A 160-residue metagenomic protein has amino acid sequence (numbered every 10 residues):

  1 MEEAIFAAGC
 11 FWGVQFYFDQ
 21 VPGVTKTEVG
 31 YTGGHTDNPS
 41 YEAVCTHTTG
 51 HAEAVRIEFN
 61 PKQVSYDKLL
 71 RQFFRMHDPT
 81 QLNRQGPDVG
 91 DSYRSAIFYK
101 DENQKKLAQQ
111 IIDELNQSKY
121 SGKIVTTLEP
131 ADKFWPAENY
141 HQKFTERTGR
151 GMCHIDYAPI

Functional and structural regions predicted by a protein language model:
M1-I160: Flexible coil/turn and secondary-structure edge motifs
